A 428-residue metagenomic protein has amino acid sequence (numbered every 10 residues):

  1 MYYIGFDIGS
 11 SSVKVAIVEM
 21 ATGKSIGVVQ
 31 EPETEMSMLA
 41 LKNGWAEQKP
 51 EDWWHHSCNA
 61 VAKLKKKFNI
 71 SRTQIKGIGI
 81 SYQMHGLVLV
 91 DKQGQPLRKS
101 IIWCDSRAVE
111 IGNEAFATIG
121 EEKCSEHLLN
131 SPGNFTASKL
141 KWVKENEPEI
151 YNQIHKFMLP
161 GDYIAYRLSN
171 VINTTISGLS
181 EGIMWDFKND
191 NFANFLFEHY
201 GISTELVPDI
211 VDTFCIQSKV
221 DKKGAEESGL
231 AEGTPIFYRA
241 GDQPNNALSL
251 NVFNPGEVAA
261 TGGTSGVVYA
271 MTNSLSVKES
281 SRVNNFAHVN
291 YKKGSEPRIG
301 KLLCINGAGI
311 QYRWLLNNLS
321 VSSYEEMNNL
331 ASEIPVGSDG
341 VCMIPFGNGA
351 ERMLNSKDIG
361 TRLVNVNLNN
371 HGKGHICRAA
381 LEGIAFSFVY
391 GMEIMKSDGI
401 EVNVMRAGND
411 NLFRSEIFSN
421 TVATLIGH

Functional and structural regions predicted by a protein language model:
M1-R98, E110, Q153, D209 (+4 more regions): N-terminal glycine/serine-rich phosphate-binding loop of ATP-dependent small-molecule kinases, especially carbohydrate
Y3-G5, I17, V109, N113-N173 (+4 more regions): Active-site core segments that coordinate phosphate-bearing ligands/cofactors across diverse enzyme families
G23, K49, I78, D105 (+3 more regions): Residue-level signal for inorganic ion chemistry
E31-P32, W103, V283: A generic structural motif
P32, F214, G347: Residues at the C-termini of beta-strands that transition into short coil/loop
G44, K66-W103, L128-N134, G161 (+3 more regions): Short beta-strand-loop/turn "lid" adjacent to the catalytic site in phosphate-handling enzymes
N69-R72, S81, T204, V252 (+1 more regions): Alpha-helix termination/capping residues and helix-transition junctions
L206, D212, Q243: Extracytoplasmic ligand-binding clamshell segments of periplasmic binding protein
